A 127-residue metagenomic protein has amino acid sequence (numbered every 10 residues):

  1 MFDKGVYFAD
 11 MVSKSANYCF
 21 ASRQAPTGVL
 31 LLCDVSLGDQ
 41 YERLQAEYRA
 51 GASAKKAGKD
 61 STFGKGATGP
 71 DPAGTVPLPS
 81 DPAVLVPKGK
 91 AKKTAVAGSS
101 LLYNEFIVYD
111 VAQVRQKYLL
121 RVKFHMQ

Functional and structural regions predicted by a protein language model:
M1-Q127: Segments that shape or occlude catalytic/ligand-binding pockets
